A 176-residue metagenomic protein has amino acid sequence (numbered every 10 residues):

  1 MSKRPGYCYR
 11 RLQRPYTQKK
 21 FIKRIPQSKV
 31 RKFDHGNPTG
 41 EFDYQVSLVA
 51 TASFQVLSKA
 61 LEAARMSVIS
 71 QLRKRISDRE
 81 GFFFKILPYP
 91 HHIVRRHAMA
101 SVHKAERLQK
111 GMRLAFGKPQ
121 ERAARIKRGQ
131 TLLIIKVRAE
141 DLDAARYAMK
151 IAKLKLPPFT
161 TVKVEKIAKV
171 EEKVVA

Functional and structural regions predicted by a protein language model:
M1-A176: Ribosome-associated RNA-binding proteins
